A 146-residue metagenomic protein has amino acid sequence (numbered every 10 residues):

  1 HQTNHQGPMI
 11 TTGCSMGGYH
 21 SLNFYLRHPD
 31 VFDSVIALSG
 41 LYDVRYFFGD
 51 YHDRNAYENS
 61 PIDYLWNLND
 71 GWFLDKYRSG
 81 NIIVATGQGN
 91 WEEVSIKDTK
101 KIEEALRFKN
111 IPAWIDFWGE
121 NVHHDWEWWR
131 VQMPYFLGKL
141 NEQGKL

Functional and structural regions predicted by a protein language model:
H1-L146: Non-catalytic cap/lid and distal C-terminal segments of serine-dependent acyl enzymes
